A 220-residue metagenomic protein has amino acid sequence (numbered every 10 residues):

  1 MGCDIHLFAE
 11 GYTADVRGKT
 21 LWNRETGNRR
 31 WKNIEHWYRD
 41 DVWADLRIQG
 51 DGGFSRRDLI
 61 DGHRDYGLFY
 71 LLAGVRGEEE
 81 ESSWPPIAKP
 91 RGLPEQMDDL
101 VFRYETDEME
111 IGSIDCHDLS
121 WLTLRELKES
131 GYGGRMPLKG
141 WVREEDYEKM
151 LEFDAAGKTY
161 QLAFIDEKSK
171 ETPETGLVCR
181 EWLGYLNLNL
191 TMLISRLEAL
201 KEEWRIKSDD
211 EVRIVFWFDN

Functional and structural regions predicted by a protein language model:
M1-D210, D219-N220: Acidic (Asp/Glu-rich) sequence patches and key acidic residues that form negatively charged surfaces used
